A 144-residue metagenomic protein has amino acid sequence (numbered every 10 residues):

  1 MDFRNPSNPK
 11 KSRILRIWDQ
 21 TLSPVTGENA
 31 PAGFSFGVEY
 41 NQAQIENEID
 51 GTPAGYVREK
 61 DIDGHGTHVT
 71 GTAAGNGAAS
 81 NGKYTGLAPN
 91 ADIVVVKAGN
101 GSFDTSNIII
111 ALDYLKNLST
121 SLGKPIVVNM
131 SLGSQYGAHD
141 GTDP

Functional and structural regions predicted by a protein language model:
M1-N107, S121-V127, Y136-H139: Subtilisin-like serine protease catalytic core
I109, D113-N117, N129: Subunit-assembly interface segments of extracellular/virion macromolecular structures
S131-G133: Conserved NAD(P)H cofactor-binding loop of Rossmann-fold oxidoreductase domains
T142-D143: Secreted peptidase-domain scaffold signal
